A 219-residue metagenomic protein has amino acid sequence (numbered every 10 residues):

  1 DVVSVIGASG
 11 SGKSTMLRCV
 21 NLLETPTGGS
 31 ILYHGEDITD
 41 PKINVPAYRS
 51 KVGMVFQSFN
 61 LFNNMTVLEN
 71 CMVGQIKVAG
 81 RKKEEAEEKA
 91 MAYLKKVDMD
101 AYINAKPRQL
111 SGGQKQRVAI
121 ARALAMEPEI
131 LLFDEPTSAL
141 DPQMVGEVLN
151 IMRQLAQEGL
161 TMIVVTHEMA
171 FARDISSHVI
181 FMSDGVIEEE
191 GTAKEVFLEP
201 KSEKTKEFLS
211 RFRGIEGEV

Functional and structural regions predicted by a protein language model:
D1-A193: ABC family nucleotide-binding domain
K194-V219: C-terminal boundary and immediately downstream tail of ABC-type ATPase nucleotide-binding domains
